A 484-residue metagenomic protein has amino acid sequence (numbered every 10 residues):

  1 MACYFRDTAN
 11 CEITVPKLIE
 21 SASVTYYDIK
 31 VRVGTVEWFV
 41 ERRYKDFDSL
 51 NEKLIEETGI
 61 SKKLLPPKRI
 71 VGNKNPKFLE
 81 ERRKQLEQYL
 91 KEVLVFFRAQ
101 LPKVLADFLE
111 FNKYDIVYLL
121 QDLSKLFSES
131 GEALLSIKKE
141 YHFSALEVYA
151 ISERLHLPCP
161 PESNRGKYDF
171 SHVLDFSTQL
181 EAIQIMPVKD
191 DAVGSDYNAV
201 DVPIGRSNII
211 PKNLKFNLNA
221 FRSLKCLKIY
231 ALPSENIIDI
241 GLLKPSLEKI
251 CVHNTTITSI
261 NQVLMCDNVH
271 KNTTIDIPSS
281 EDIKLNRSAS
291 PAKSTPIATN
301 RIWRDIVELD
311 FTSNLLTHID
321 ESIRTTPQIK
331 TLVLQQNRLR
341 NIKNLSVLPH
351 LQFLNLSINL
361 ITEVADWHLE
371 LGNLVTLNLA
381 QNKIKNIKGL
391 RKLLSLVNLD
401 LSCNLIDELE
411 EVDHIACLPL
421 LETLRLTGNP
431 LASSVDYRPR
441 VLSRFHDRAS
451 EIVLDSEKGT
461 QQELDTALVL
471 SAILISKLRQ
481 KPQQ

Functional and structural regions predicted by a protein language model:
M1-H156, P161-K167, L470, S476-K481: Phox homology (PX) phosphoinositide-binding domain
S21, T35-R42, D46, P67-Q85 (+15 more regions): Short amphipathic alpha-helical molecular recognition features
Y27, K45-D46, K63-N75, L101-N112 (+10 more regions): Short amphipathic alpha-helical segments embedded in low-complexity Lys/Glu-rich regions
D28-K30, W38-E41, D48-S49, L64-P66 (+11 more regions): Beta-strand cores of modular interaction/reader domains in eukaryotic scaffold and signaling proteins, especially PDZ
K30, K45-I55, E87-V95, A106-L109 (+12 more regions): Amphipathic alpha-helical interaction motifs in eukaryotic regulatory proteins
S128-L332: LRR N-terminal entry segment and analogous cap-like coil->beta motifs
P211-R222, S234-S259, L264-T299, I306 (+3 more regions): Leucine-rich repeat domain C-terminal region
T317-I319, T326-Q352, I358: Beta-propeller domains
